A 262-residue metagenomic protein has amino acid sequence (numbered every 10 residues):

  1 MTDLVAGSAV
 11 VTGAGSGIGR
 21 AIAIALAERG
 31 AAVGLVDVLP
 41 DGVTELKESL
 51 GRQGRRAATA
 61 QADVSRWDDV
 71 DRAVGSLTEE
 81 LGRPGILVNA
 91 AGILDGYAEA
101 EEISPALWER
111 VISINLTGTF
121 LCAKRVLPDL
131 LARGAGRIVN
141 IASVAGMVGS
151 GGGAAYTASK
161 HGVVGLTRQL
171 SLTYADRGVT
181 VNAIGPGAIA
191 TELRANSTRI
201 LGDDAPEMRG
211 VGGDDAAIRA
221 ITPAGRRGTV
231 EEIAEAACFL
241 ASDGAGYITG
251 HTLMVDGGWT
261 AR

Functional and structural regions predicted by a protein language model:
P40-D41, Q61-A73, P105, V230-E232: The beta1-alpha1 cofactor-binding region of Rossmann-like NAD(H)/NADP(H)-dependent oxidoreductases
A98-A100, S104-I112, I138, I218: Substrate-binding pocket helix/loop in short-chain dehydrogenase/reductase
F120-A123, R226-V255, T260: C-terminal substrate-recognition "lid" of short-chain dehydrogenase/reductases
A123, S159, T167: Active-site helix of classical SDR
P128, L172-T173, G246: Alpha-helical segment proximal to the catalytic Tyr-Lys
S143: Residue(s) in the substrate-gating loop at a strand-loop-helix junction that position the organic substrate next
A175, T180, I248-G250: Short, small/polar-rich loop/turn modules that mediate ligand/substrate recognition or access, typified
